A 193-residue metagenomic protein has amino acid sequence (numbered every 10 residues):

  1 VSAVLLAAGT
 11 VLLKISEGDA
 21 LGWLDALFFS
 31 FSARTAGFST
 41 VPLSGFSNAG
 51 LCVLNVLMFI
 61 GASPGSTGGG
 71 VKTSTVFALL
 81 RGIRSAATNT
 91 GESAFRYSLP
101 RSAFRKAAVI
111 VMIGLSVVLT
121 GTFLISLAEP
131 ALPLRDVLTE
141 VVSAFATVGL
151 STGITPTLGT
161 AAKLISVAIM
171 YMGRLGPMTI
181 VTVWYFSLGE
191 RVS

Functional and structural regions predicted by a protein language model:
V1-S193: Membrane-proximal intracellular helices of multi-pass ion channels
